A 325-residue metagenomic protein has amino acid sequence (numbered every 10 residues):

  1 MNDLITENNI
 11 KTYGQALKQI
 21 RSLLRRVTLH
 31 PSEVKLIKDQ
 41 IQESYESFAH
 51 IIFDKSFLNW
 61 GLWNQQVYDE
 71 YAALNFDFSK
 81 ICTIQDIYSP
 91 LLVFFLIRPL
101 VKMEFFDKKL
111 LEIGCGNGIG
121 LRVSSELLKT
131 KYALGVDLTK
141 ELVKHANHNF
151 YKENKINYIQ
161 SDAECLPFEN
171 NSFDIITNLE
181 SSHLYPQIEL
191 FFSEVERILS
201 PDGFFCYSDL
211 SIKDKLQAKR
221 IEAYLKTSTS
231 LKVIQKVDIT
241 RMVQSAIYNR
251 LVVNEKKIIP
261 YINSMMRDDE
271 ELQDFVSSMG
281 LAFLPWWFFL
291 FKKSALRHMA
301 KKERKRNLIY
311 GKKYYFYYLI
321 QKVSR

Functional and structural regions predicted by a protein language model:
N2-W63: N-terminal auxiliary segments of SAM/dcSAM-dependent transferases
Y68-L91: Class I SAM-dependent methyltransferase Rossmann-like catalytic core, especially the SAM/SAH-binding loop
D86-F106: Conserved alpha-helix/loop element of class I SAM-dependent methyltransferases that forms part of the SAM/SAH-binding
L111, N117-C165: Class I SAM-dependent methyltransferase SAM/SAH-binding core
E164-I176: A short acidic, Gly/Pro-enriched loop at the edge of an enzyme's catalytic core that lines a small-molecule cofactor
E189-P201: A short glycine-rich, Lys/Arg-flanked "PGG" loop and its adjoining helix->strand segment in the class I
D202-D209: Conserved beta-strand signature within the Rossmann-like core of class I S-adenosyl-L-methionine
A218-L296, E303: Substrate-binding/catalytic lobe of Class I Rossmann-like enzymes that use SAM or dcSAM, i.e., the mid-to-C-terminal
